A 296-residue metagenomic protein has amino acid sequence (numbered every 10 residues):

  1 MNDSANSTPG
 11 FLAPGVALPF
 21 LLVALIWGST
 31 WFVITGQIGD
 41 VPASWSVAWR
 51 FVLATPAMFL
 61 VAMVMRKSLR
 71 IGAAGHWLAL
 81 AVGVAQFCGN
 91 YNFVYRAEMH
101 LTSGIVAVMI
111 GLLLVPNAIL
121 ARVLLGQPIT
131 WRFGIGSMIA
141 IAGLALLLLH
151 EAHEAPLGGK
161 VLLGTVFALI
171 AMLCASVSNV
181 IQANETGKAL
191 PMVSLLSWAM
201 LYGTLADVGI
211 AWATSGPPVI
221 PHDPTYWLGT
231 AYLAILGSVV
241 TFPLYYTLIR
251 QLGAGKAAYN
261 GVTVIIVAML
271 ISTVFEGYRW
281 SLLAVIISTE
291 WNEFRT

Functional and structural regions predicted by a protein language model:
M1-L21, S68, L112-L173, T273 (+1 more regions): Juxtamembrane helix-loop boundary signature in multi-pass membrane transporters
N2-A48, R96, A155-N184, G203-G209 (+1 more regions): Glycine-/small-residue-enriched transmembrane alpha-helix faces in small-molecule transporters and effluxers
G15-A24, W49, A62-M63, L69-F93 (+4 more regions): Loop-to-transmembrane-helix transition segments
I26, T30-W31, F59-I110, A118 (+2 more regions): Specific transmembrane alpha-helical segments of multi-pass solute transporters/efflux pumps, especially DMT/EamA
S29, V33-G36, D40, A54-G72 (+4 more regions): Membrane-interface helix-cap regions at the ends of transmembrane helices in multi-pass membrane proteins
W45-P56, A85-F87, Y91-S137, A171 (+1 more regions): Specific alpha-helical transmembrane segments that line the substrate/conduction pathway and gating interfaces
V47-W49, I105-L112, I181-T204, A234-V274: Helix-helix packing/entry segments at the starts of transmembrane helices
M58, N117-I119, V123, A155-S215 (+2 more regions): Transmembrane alpha-helical segments that form core, pore/gating elements of small-molecule transporters/exporters
